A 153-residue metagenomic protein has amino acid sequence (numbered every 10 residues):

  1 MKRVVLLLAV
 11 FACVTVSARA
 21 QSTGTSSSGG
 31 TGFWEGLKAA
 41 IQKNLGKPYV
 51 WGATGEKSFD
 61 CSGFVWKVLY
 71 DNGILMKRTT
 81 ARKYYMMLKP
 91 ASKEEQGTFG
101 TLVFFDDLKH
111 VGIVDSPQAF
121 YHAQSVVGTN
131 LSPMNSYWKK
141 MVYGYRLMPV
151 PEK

Functional and structural regions predicted by a protein language model:
M1-K47, E95, K140-K153: Intrinsically disordered, low-complexity, Pro/Ser/Thr/Asn/Gly/Ala-rich spacer/linker segments adjacent to signal
A9, K67, T129: Active-site-proximal flexible loops/turns
A9-A12, A18-A20, A39-A40, A53 (+4 more regions): A sequence-composition feature that detects small, non-aromatic residues
S22-T25, K43-F99, Y143-V150: Catalytic cysteine-centered active-site loop
G24-G29, G36, I74-S136: ...with weaker cross-activation on analogous glycine-rich loops/strands in unrelated enzymes
G32, E56-F59, P133: Residues at secondary-structure transition points
W66, H110, A119, P151-E152: Generic "edge-of-domain/loop-turn" microfeature
